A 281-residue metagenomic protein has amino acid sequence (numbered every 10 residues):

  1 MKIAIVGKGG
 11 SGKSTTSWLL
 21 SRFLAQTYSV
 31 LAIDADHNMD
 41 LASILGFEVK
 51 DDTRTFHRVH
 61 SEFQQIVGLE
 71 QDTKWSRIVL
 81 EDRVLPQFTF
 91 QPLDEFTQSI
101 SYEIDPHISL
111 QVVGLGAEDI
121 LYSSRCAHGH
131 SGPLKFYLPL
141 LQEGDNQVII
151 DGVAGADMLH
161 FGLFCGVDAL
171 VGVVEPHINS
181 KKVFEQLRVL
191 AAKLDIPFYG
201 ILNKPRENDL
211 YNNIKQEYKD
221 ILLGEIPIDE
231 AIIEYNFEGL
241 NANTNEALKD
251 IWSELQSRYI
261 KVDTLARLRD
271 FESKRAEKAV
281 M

Functional and structural regions predicted by a protein language model:
I5: Hydrophobic anchor at the beta1->P-loop junction of P-loop NTPases
K8: P-loop (Walker A) phosphate-binding loop of NTP-binding proteins
K13: Conserved lysine of the Walker
T16: Hydrophobic positions on the alpha1 helix immediately C-terminal to the Walker A/P-loop
L19, Q26-T27, C126-E234: Conserved catalytic-core segment of NTP-binding enzymes
F23-P106: N-terminal phosphate/diphosphate-binding loop that engages ATP/GTP or pyrophosphate donors across diverse enzyme folds
P86-D105, Q111-V148: Cytosolic-facing regulatory segments adjacent to core modules
N236-L248: C-terminal boundary of histidine-terminating zinc-finger modules
